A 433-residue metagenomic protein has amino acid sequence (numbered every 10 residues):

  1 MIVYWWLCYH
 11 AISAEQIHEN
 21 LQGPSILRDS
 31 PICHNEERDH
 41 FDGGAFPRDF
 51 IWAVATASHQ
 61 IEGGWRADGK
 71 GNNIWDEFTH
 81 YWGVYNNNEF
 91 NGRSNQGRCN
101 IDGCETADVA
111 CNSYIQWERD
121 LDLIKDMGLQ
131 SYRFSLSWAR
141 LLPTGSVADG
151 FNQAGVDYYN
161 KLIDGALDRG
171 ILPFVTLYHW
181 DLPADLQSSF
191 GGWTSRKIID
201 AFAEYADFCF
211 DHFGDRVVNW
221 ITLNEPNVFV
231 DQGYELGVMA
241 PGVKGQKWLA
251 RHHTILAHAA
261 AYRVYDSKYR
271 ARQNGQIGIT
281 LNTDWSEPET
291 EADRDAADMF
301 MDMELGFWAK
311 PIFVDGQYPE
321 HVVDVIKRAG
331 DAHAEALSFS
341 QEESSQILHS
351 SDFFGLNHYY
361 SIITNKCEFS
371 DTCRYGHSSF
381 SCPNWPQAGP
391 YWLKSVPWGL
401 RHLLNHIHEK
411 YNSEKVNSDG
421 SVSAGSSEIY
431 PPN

Functional and structural regions predicted by a protein language model:
M1-A14: Cleavable N-terminal signal peptides of Sec/SRP-targeted secreted and luminal proteins
V3, T106, S113, A148 (+1 more regions): Generic anion/oxyanion-binding catalytic loop in active/binding sites
I12-I101, K125, T144-S146, Q153-N433: Active-site region of glycoside hydrolase catalytic domains
D102-Q116, T194-R196: Active-site mouth loops of central-metabolism enzymes
V109-D122, P143-S146, F151, G155: Internal amphipathic alpha-helical repeat/solenoid segments
Q130-S137, L172-T176: Short, well-structured secondary-structure segments
